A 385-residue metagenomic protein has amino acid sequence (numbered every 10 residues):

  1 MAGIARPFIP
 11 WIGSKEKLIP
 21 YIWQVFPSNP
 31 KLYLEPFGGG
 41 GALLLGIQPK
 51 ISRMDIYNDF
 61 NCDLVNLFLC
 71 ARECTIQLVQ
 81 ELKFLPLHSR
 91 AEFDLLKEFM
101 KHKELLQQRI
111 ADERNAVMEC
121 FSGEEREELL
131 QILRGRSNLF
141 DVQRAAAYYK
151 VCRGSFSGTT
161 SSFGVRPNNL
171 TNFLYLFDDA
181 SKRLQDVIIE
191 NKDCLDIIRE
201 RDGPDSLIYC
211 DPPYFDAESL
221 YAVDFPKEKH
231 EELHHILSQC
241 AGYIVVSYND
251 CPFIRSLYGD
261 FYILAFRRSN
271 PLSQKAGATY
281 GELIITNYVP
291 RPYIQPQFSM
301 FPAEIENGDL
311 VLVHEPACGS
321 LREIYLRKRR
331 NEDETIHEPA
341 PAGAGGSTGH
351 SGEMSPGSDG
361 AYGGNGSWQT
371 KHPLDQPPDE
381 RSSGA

Functional and structural regions predicted by a protein language model:
A2-L18, S28, R72-E218, H235 (+6 more regions): SAM-dependent nucleic-acid methyltransferase catalytic core
G3-I51: An N-terminal domain-cap segment
I22, Y33-I47, Y57-C62, F68 (+7 more regions): Conserved proline-anchored active-site loop of SAM-dependent methyltransferases that bridges a beta-strand
Q24, R330-A385: Non-catalytic, mostly N-terminal accessory regions of nucleic-acid modification and defense proteins
K31-E98: SAM cofactor-binding core of SAM-dependent methyltransferases, primarily the Rossmann-like beta-alpha-beta module
G39-G41, L176, Y248-P252: Short, polar loop motifs at secondary-structure junctions
I47-K50, E200-G203, F253-D260: Short loop/helix-cap segments at secondary-structure boundaries that form the rim of catalytic
P226-R329: Long, positively charged, glycine-interspersed low-complexity recognition regions
